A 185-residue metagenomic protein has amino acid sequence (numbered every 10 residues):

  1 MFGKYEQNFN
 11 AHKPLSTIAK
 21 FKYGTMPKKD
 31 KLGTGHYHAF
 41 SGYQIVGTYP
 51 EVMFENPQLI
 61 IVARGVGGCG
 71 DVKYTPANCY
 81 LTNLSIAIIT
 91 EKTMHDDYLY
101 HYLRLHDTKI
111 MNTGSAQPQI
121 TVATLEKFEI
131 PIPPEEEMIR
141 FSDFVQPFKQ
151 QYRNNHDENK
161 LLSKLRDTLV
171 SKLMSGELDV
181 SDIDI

Functional and structural regions predicted by a protein language model:
M1-S41, P131-V180: Non-catalytic DNA-recognition/assembly elements of restriction-modification systems
A11-P133, D184: DNA target-recognition domains and sequence-specific DNA-contacting regions of bacterial/archaeal
